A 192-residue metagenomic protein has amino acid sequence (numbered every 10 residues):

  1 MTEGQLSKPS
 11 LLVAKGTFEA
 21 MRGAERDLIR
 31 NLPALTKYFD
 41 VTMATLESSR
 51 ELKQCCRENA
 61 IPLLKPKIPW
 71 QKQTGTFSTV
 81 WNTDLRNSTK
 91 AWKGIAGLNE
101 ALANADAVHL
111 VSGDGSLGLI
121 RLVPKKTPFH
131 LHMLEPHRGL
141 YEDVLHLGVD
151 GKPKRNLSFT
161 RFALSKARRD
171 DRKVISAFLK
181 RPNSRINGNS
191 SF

Functional and structural regions predicted by a protein language model:
A14-M21, Y38-N82: N-terminal strand-loop element at the rim of the active site of nucleotide-sugar-dependent glycosyltransferases
K15-I29, L110: A short, glycine/small-residue-rich beta-strand->loop->alpha-helix junction that serves as a flexible
A24, L46, L110-S112, A167 (+1 more regions): Replace "coordinates the UDP/GDP/TDP-sugar" with "coordinates nucleotide-activated sugar donors
A24-L35, E51: Short amphipathic alpha-helix
T42-E47, H132-M133, G188: Short internal beta-strands
G75-A107, S112-G118, S165-K173: An amphipathic, basic-hydrophobic alpha-helix
A96-A103, H137, V149-N189: Membrane-proximal helix-turn-helix segments that form the acceptor-binding/catalytic region of lipid-linked
A107-H109, V123-K154: Active-site proximal beta-strand in glycosyltransferases
